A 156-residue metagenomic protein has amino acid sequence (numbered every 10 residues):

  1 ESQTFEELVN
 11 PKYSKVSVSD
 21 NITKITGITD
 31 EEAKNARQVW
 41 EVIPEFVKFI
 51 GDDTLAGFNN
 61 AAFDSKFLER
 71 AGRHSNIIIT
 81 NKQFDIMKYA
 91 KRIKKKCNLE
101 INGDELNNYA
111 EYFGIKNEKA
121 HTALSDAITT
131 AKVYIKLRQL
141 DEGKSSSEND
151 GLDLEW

Functional and structural regions predicted by a protein language model:
E1-R70, H74-N81, G103-N117, H121: Conserved non-catalytic scaffold segment of RNase H-like nuclease domains
V42, K91, T129-T130: Short Asp/Glu-rich motifs
K82-D85, E148-D150: Beta-strand segments within the central parallel beta-sheet cores of soluble alpha/beta enzyme folds
F84-I101: Short alpha-helix plus adjacent loop in nuclease-associated cores
Y89-R92, Y109, V133: Generic recognition of well-ordered alpha-helical segments
Y112, A131-W156: Acidic two-metal-ion nuclease catalytic site recognized across multiple nuclease folds, prominently DnaQ/RNase D-T
D126: Short, conserved phosphate/pyrophosphate- and ester-handling motifs at nucleotide-, phospho-/glycolipid
